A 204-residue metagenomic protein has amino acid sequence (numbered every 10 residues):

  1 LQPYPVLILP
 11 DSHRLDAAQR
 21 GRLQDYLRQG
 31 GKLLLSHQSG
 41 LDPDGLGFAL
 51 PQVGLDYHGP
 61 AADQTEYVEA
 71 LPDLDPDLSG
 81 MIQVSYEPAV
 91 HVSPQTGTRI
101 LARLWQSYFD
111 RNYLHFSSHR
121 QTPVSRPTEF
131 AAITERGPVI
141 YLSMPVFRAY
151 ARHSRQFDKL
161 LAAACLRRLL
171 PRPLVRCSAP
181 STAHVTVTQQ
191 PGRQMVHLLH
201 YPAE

Functional and structural regions predicted by a protein language model:
Q2-I8, F48-Q52, S117: Short low-complexity, flexible loop/linker segments enriched in glycine and/or proline with clustered acidic
Q2-V6, H13, A17-A18, R22-D25 (+3 more regions): Carbohydrate-binding surface patches
P3-P5, D11, G30, G97-T98: Short, well-ordered alpha-helix to beta-strand connector turns
H13-A89, Q106, R152, L161-A163 (+1 more regions): A glycine-rich, often tryptophan-bearing local segment used as a flexible ligand/cofactor-contacting loop or short
Q64-E135, Y150-R152, A163-V187: Catalytic beta-strand/loop cores that center a nucleophilic Ser/Cys/Thr and support acyl-enzyme chemistry
Y150-Q156, E204: Short, flexible/disordered intra-domain loops and linkers
